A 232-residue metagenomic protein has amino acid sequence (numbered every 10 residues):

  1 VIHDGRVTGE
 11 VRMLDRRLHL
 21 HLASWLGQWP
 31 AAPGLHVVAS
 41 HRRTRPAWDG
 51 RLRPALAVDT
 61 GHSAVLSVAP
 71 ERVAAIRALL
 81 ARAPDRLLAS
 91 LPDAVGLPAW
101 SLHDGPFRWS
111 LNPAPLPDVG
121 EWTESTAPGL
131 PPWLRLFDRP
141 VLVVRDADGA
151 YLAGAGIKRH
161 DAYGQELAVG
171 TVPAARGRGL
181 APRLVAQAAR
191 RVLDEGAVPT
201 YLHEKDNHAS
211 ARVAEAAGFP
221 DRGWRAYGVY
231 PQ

Functional and structural regions predicted by a protein language model:
I2-L130: Acyl-donor-binding surface of acyltransferase catalytic domains
A64-S67, Y163, V192-E204: Conserved GNAT acetyl-CoA-binding A-motif
S101-S110, P220-Q232: Conserved catalytic-core motifs of GNAT/GCN5-like acyltransferases
P128-R139: Short, conserved active-site entrance elements at the starts or edges of catalytic domains
D138-P140, D146-A147, L152-G164, A168-V172: A conserved beta-strand-loop-helix scaffold within acyl/acetyltransferase catalytic domains
L142, R159, R191, H203 (+2 more regions): Catalytic core of nucleotide-sugar-dependent glycosyltransferases
T171, G177-L193, A211-A216: Conserved acetyl-CoA-binding loop-helix of GNAT-fold acetyltransferases
T200-A211, P220, G228-P231: Conserved beta-strand-loop-alpha-helix junction that forms the acyl-donor binding cleft
